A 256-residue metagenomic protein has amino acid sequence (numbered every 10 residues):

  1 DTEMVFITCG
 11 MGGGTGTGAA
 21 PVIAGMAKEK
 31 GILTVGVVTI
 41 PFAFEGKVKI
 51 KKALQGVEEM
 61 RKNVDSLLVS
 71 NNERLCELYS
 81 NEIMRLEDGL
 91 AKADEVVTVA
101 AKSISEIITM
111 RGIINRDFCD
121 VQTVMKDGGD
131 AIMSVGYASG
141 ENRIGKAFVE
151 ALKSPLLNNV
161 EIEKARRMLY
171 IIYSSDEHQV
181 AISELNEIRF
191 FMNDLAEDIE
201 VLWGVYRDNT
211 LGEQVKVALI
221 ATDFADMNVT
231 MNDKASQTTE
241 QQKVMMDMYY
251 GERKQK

Functional and structural regions predicted by a protein language model:
D1-K256: Tubulin/FtsZ superfamily GTPase core signature
